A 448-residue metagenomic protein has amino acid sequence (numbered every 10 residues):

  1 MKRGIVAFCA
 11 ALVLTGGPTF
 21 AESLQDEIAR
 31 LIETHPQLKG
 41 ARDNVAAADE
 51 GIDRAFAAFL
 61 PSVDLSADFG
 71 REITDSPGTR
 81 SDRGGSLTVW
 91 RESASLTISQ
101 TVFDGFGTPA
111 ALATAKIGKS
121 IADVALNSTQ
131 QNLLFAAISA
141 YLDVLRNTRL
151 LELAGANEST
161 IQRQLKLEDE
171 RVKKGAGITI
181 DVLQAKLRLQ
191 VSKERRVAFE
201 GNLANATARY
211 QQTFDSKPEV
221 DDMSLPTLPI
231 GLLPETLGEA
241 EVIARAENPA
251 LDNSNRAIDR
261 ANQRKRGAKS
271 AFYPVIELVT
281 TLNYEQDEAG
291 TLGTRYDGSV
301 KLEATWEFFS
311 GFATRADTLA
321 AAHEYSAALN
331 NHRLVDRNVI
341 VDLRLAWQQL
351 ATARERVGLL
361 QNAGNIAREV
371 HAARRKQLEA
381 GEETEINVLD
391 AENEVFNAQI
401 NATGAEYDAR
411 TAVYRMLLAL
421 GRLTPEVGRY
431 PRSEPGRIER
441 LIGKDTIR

Functional and structural regions predicted by a protein language model:
M1-A7: Bacterial N-terminal signal peptides that target proteins for export
A7-G16: Bacterial N-terminal signal peptides
F20, N401-R448: Acidic, low-complexity, intrinsically disordered peripheral segments
E22-I28: Regulatory alphaC helix of protein kinase catalytic domains
A29-F103, F135, S216, E241-A316 (+4 more regions): A small-residue-enriched
K39-D43, F56-A57, T88, V102-Q130 (+9 more regions): Sec/SRP-type N-terminal targeting helices
T129-R245, A257, A346-Q349, A353 (+5 more regions): Periplasmic alpha-helical coiled-coil/stalk elements that build and connect Gram-negative outer-membrane
